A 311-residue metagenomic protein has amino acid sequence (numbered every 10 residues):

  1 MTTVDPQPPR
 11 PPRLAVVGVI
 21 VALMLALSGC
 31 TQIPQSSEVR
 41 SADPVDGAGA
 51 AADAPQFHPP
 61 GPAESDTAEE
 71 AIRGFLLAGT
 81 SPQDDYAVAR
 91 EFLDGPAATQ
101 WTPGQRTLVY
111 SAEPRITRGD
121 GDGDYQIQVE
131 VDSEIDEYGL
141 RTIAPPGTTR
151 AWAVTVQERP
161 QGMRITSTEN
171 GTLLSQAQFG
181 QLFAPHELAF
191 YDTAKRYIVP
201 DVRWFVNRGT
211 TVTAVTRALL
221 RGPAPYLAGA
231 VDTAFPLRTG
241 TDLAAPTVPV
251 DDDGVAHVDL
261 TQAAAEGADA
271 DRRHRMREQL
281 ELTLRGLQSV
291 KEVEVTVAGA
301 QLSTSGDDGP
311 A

Functional and structural regions predicted by a protein language model:
T2-P6, V17-G18, M24, S28-A311: Bimodal "functional hotspot" detector
P8-L14: Short, Lys/Arg-rich cytosolic juxtamembrane segment immediately N-terminal
